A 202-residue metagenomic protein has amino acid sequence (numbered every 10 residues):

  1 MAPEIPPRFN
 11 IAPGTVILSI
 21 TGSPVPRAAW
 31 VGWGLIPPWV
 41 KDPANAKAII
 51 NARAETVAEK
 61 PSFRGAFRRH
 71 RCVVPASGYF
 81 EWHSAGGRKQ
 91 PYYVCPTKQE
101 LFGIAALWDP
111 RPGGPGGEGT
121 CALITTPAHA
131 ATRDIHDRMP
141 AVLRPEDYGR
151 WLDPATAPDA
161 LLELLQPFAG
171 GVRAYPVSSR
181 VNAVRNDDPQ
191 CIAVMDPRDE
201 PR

Functional and structural regions predicted by a protein language model:
M1-R202: Short linear sequence motif anchored by a di-proline
